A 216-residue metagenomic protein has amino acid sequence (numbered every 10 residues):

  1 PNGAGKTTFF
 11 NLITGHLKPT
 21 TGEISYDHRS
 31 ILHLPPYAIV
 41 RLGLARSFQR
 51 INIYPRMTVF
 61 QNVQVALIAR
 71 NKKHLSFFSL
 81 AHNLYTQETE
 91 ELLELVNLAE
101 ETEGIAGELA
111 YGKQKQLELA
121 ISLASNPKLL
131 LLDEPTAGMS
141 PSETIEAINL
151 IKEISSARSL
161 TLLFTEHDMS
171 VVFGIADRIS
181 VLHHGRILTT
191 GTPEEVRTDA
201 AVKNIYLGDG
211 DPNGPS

Functional and structural regions predicted by a protein language model:
P1-S216: Glycine-rich phosphate-binding loops of nucleotide-dependent enzymes
